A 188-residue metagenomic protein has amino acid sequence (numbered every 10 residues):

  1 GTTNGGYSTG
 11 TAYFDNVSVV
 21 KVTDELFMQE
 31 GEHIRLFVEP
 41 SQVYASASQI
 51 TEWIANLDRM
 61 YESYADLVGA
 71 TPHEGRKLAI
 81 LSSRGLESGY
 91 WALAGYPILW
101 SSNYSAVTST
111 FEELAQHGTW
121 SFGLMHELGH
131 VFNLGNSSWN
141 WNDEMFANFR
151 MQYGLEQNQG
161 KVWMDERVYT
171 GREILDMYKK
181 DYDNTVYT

Functional and structural regions predicted by a protein language model:
G1-E25: Extracellular and organelle-lumenal recognition/adhesion modules and their flexible linkers in secreted
T2, N103-A106, A147: Short, motif-level signal for alpha-helix interfacial/capping segments enriched in acidic residues and aromatics/proline
S8-D15, E32, R76, D143: Residues that flank catalytic or metal-binding motifs in active/ligand-binding sites
T23, Q42, L86, S138 (+1 more regions): Short loop/turn segments at secondary-structure transitions that flank enzyme active sites
M28-E127, V131: Juxtacatalytic substrate-recognition/specificity segment
Y64, R172-T188: Active-site-proximal alpha-helical
S109-E173: Zinc-dependent metallopeptidase catalytic helix centered on the HExxH motif and its immediate flanking segment
